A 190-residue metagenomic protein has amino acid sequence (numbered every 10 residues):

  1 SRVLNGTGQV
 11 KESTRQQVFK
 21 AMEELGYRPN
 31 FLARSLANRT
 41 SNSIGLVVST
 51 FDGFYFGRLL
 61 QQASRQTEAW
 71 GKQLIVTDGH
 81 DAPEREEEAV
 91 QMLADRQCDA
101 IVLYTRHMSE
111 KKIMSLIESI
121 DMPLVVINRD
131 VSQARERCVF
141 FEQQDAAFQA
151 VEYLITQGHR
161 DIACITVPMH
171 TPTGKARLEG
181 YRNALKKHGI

Functional and structural regions predicted by a protein language model:
S1-N42: N-terminal helix-turn-helix DNA-binding module of bacterial transcription factors
V10, Y55-F56, R85, R135 (+1 more regions): Secondary-structure boundary/capping motif
R15, G57, P83, E87 (+2 more regions): Non-membrane alpha-helical structural segments and their capping/turn regions in soluble enzymes
M22-E23, D78-D81, V102-L103, F140-E142: Short, flexible loop segments at the rims of nucleotide/cofactor-binding pockets, characterized by
E24, Q62-Q73, Q91-Q97, K111 (+1 more regions): Bacterial carbohydrate/catabolite-sensing allosteric modules
Y27-A100, V167, E179-N183, K187: Amphipathic helical "hinge" segments at domain boundaries
E86, S109-K112: Short, well-ordered alpha-helical microsegments
T105-H107: N-terminal glycine-rich "phosphate-gripper" loop used for MgATP/nucleotide binding and carboxylate activation
